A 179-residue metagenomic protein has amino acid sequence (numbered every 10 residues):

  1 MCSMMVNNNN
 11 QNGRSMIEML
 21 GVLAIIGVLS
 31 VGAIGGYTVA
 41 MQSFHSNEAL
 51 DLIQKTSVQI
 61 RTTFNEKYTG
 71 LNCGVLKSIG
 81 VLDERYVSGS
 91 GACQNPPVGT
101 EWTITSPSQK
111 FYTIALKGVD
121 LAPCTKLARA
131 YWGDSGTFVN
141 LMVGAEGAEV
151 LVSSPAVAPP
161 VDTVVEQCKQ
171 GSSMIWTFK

Functional and structural regions predicted by a protein language model:
M1-H45, A49: N-terminal single-pass transmembrane signal-anchor helix
Q11, Q42, Q54, Q59 (+3 more regions): Residue-identity detector for glutamine
I17, I25-I26, I34, I53 (+5 more regions): Weak global preference for isoleucine
V31, T38-V75: Membrane-proximal N-terminal amphipathic helix
G36, K55, P123-K126: Generic detector of isolated residues embedded in canonical secondary-structure elements
N65-K179: Periplasmic/extracellular, small/polar-rich flexible segments of pilin-like filament-forming proteins
